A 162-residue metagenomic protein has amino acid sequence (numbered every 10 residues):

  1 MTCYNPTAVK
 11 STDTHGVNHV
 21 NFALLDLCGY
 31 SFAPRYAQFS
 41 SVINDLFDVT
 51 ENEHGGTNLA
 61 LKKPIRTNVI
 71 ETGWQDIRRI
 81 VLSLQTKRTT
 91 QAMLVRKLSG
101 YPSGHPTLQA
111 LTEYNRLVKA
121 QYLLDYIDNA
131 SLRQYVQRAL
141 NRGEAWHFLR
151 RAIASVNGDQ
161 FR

Functional and structural regions predicted by a protein language model:
M1-E71, Q75: Catalytic or ion-translocation cores adjacent to nucleophile or general acid/base/metal-coordination motifs in diverse
L59-R162: Long, compositionally biased intrinsically disordered regions
